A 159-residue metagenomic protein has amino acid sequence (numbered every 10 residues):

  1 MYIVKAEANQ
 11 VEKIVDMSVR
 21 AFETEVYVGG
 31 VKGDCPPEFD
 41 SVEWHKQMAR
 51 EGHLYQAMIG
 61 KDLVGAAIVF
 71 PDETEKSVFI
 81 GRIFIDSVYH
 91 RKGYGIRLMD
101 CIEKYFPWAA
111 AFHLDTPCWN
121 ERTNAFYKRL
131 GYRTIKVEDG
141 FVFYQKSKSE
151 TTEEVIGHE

Functional and structural regions predicted by a protein language model:
Y2-D16: A short beta-loop-alpha structural element at the N-terminal edge of CoA-dependent acyl/N-acetyltransferase catalytic
V19-W44: Conserved GNAT-fold acetyl-CoA-binding loop/helix
V42-Q56: A short helix-loop-beta-strand connector motif used in the catalytic cores of GNAT acetyltransferases and, in some
Q56, D62-P71, S77-F79, F84: Conserved beta-strand in the GNAT
D72, D86, P117: Residue-level recognition of the GNAT/N-acetyltransferase active site
R82-I85, R91-K104, A125, R129: Conserved acetyl-CoA-binding loop-helix of GNAT-fold acetyltransferases
M99, F106-C118: Conserved GNAT acetyl-CoA-binding A-motif
H113-C118, R122-N124, K128-K146: Conserved catalytic-core motifs of GNAT/GCN5-like acyltransferases
